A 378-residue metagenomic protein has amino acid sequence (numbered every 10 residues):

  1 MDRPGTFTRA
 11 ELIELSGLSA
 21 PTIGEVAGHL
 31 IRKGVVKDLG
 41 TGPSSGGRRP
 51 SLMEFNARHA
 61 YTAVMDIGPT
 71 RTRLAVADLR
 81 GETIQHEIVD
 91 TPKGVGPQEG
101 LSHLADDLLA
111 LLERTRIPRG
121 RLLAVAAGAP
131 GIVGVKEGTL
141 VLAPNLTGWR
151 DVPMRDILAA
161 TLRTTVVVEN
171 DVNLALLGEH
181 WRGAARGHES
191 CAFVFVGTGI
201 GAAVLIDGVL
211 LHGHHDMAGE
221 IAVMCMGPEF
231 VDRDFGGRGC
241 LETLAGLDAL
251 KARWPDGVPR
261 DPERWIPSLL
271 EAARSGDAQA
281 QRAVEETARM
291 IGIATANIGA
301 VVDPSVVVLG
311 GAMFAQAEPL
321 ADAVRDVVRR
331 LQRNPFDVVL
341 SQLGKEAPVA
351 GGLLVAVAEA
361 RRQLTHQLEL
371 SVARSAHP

Functional and structural regions predicted by a protein language model:
M1-T41, S45-R121, T161, P228-D232 (+1 more regions): ATP-binding/phosphotransfer module of carbohydrate and carboxylate kinases, centering on a glycine-rich
M65, L79, R121-C240, V357-P378: Phosphate-binding/catalytic loop of phosphoryl-transfer enzymes
